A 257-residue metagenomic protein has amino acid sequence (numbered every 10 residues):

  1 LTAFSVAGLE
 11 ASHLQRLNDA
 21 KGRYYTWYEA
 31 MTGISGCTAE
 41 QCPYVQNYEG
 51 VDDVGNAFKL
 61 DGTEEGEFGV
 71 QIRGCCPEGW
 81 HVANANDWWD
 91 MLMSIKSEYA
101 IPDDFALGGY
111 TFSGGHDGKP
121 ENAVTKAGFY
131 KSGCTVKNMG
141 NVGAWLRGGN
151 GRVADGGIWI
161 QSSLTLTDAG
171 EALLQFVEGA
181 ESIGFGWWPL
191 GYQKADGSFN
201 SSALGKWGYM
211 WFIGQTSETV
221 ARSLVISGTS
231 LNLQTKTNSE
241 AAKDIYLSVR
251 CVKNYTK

Functional and structural regions predicted by a protein language model:
L1-K257: Conserved positions within compact, well-structured domain cores
